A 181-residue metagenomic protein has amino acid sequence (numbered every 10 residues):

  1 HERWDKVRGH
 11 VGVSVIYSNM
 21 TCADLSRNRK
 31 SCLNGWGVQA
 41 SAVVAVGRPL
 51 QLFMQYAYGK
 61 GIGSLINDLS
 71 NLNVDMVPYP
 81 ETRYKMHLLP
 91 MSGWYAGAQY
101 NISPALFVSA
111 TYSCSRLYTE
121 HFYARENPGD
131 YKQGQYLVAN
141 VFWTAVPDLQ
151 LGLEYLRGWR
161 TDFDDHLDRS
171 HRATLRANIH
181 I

Functional and structural regions predicted by a protein language model:
H1, Q39-V43, G97, V138-N140 (+2 more regions): Outer-membrane beta-barrel architecture
E2-Y131: Detector for outer-membrane/organellar transmembrane beta-barrel domains, recognizing the amphipathic beta-strand
G37, G93, Y136, S170-T174: Short hydrophobic/aromatic beta-strand or adjacent loop that forms the aromatic wall/cage of a ligand/substrate-binding
V108-T111, N140-L156: Conserved active-site loop/cleft motifs that coordinate metal ions or position small ligands
N127-D130, G134-Q135, Y155-L156: Small/polar glycine-rich anion-binding or flexible loop at a beta-alpha turn
Y131, D162-L167: Solvent-exposed loop/turn segments connecting transmembrane beta-strands in outer-membrane beta-barrel proteins
W143-A145, D168-I181: Outer-membrane beta-barrel "beta-signal"
G158-R160: Long, Lys/Arg- and hydrophobic-enriched amphipathic alpha-helices
